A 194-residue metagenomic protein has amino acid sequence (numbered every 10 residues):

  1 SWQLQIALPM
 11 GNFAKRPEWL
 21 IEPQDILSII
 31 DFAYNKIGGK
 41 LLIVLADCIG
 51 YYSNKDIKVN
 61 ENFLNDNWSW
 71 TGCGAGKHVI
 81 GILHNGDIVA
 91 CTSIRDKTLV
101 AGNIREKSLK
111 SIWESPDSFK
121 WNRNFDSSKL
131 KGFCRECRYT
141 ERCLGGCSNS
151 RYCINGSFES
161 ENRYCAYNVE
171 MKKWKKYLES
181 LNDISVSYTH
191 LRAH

Functional and structural regions predicted by a protein language model:
S1-I88, S93-I104: Radical SAM enzyme [4Fe-4S]-AdoMet core and its adjacent flexible, acidic and glycine-rich loops/tails across
F32, K36, I112-S115, N168: Residues that form generic nucleotide/phosphate-binding pockets
D56, T92-S93, G146-S150, K176-L178: Short conserved micro-motifs at the rims of enzyme active sites and ligand-binding pockets
L64-W70, I94-T140, L144: Membrane-interface junctions of multi-pass transporters
I82-L83, L99, N155, K173-K175: Extracellular/mature segments of secreted proteins
L130-M171: Cysteine-cluster motifs in flexible loop/terminal segments that predominantly coordinate metals
W174-I184: Terminal, non-catalytic domain-edge segments
T189-H194: Conserved small/polar residues in nucleotide/adenosyl-binding loops
